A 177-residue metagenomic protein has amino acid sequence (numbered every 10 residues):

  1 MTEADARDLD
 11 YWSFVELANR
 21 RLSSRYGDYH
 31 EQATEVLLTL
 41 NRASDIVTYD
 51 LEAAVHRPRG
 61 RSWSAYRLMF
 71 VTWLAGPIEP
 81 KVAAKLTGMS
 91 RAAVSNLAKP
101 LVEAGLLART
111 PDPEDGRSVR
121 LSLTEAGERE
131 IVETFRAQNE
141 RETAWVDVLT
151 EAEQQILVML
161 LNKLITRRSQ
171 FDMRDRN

Functional and structural regions predicted by a protein language model:
M1-R57: N-terminal leader segment of winged-helix/HTH proteins
N41, D45, F70-L74, N162: Short, locally clustered residues in the helix-turn-helix/winged-helix DNA-binding domain
A65-M69: Short alpha-helical "packing" element that flanks the helix-turn-helix/winged-helix DNA-binding module
A75-E79: Short capping segments at the starts of secondary-structure elements
L86: Residues within the alpha-helical elements of helix-turn-helix
S90-A93: Helix-turn-helix DNA-binding motif, specifically the short coil turn and the N-cap/start of the second
K99-M159: Charged, amphipathic alpha-helical coiled-coil/dimerization segments
E153-N177: Exposed, interaction-prone assembly regions rather than primary DNA-binding/catalytic cores
